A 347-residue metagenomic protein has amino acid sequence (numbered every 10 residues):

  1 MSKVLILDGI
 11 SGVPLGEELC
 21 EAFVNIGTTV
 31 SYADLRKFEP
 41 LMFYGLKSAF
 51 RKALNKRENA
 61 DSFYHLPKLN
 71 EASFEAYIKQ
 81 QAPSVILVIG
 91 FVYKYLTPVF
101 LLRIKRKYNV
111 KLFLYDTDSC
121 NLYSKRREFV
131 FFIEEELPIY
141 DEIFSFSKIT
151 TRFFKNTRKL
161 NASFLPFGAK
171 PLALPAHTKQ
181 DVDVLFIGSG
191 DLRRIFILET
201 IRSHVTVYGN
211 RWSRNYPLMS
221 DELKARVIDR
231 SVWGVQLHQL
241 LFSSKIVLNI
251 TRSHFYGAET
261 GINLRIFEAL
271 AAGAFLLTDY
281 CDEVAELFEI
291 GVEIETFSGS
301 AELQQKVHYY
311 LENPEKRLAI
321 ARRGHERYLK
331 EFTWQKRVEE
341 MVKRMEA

Functional and structural regions predicted by a protein language model:
S2-E58, S62-E75, Q80, I89-V99 (+1 more regions): Nucleotide-sugar donor-binding catalytic core of glycosyltransferases
L102-K107: Acidic (Asp/Glu)-rich catalytic clusters
V110-R126: A short, histidine- and acid-enriched strand-loop-helix "catalytic/donor-clamping" loop that lines the nucleotide-sugar
I294-S300, Y309-P314: Conserved acidic donor-binding segment of nucleotide-sugar-dependent glycosyltransferases
L303: Catalytic phosphate/metal-binding cores of nucleic-acid and nucleotide-processing enzymes, i.e., regions that mediate
K316-K330: A short, well-ordered alpha-helix in the C-terminal region of glycosyltransferases
W334-A347: C-terminal alpha-helical cap of glycosyltransferases
